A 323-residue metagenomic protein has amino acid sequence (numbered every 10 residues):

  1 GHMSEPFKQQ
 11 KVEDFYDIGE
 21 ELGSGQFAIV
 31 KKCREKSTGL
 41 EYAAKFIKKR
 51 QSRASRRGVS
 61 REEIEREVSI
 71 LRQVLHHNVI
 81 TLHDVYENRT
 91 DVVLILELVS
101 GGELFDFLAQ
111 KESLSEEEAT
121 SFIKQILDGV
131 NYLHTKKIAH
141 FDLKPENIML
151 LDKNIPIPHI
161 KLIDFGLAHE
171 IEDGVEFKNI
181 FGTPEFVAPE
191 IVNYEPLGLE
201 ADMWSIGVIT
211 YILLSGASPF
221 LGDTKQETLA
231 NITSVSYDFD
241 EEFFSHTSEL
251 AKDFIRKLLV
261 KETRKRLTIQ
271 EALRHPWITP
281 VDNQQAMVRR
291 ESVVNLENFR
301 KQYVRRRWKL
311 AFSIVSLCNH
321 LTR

Functional and structural regions predicted by a protein language model:
G19-Q26, V30: Protein kinase glycine-rich loop
I29-Q51: Glycine-rich ATP phosphate-binding loop
I47-V74: Conserved N-lobe beta3->alphaC-helix segment of eukaryotic protein kinase catalytic domains
V85: Activation-segment/catalytic-loop signature of the eukaryotic protein kinase fold
T90-E103: Conserved short submotifs of the Hanks-type protein kinase catalytic core that shape the nucleotide-binding pocket
F122-I123: Activation segment signature within eukaryotic-like protein kinase domains
D253, Q270-R323: C-terminal regulatory tails of eukaryotic serine/threonine kinases
